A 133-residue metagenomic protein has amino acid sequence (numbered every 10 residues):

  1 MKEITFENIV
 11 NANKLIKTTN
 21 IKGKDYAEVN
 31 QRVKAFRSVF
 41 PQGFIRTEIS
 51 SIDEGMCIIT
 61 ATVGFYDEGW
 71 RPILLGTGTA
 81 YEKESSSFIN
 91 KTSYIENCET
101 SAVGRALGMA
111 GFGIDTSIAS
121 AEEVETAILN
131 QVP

Functional and structural regions predicted by a protein language model:
M1-P133: Polyanion-binding surfaces on beta-sheet-dominated domains and ring/shell assemblies
